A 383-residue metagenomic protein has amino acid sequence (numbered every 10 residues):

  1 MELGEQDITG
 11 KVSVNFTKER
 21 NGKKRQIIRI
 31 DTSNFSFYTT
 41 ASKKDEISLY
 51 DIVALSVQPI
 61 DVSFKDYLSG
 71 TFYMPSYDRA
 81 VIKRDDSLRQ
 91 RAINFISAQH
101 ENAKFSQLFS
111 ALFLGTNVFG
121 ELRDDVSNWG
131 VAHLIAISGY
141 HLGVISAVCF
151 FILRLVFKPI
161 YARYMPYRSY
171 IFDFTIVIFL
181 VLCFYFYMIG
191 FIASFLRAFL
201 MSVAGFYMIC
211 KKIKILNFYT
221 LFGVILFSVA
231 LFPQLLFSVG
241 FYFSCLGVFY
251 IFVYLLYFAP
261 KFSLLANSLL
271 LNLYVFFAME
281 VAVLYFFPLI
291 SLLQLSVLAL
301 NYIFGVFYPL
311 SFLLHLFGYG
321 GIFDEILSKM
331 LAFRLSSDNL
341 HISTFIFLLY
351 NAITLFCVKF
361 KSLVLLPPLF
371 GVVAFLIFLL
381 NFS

Functional and structural regions predicted by a protein language model:
M1-H133: Membrane-interface helix/helix-cap signal primarily in integral membrane proteins
L3-V12, R29-T32, E46-S56, V81-L88 (+7 more regions): Solvent-exposed, well-ordered amphipathic alpha-helical segments that flank/support binding or catalytic loops
I27, S63, H141-V144, A193 (+2 more regions): Short hydrophobic/aromatic residue motifs in ordered secondary structure
K44-Y50, S69, I82-K83, A103-F105 (+6 more regions): Short, mixed-charge, low-aromatic patches
S69-F72, R84-L88, K158-I160, V177-F184 (+4 more regions): Short amphipathic alpha-helical segments, especially helix-boundary/capping motifs
F72, D78, P159-I160, P166-S169 (+3 more regions): Short, intrinsically disordered/low-complexity patches at protein termini and at juxtamembrane boundaries
S76-A198: Aromatic-rich juxtamembrane segments at the membrane interface
F191-S383: Internal transmembrane alpha-helical bundles of multi-pass membrane proteins
